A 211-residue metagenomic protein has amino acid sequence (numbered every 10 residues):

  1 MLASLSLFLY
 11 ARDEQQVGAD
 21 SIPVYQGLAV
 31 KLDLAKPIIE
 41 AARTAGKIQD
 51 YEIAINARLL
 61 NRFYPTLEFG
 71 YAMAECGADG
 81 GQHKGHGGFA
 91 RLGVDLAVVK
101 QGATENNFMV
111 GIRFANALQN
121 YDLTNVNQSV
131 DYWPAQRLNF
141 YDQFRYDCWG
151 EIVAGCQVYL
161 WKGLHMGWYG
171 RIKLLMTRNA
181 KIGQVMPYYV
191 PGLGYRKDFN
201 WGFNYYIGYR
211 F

Functional and structural regions predicted by a protein language model:
Y10-R58, E68, G208-F211: Short glycine/proline- and aromatic-enriched beta-strand/turn motifs that initiate or cap beta-hairpins
D13-Q26, R62, V99-N107, L160-M166: Short loop/turn motifs that connect adjacent beta-strands in outer-membrane beta-barrel proteins
Q26, K47-Y51, H86-A90, N106 (+2 more regions): Residues that define the transmembrane beta-barrel architecture of outer-membrane proteins
A29-A35, E68-G77, Q128-R137, G183-Y188: Flexible, solvent-exposed coil segments and beta strand-coil junctions, predominantly the extracellular/periplasmic
L32, I53-A57, L92-L96, I112-N116 (+3 more regions): Residues on the lipid-exposed face of transmembrane beta-strands in outer-membrane beta-barrel proteins
P37-A41, C76-Q82, Q136-D142, V190-Y195: Extracellular loop and loop/strand-boundary signature of outer-membrane beta-barrel proteins
F63-W133, I207-Y209: Gram-negative (and chloroplast) outer-membrane scaffold detector with strong preference for beta-barrel transmembrane
Y159-F211: Predominantly the C-terminal beta-signal and adjacent terminal strand-loop region of outer-membrane beta-barrel
